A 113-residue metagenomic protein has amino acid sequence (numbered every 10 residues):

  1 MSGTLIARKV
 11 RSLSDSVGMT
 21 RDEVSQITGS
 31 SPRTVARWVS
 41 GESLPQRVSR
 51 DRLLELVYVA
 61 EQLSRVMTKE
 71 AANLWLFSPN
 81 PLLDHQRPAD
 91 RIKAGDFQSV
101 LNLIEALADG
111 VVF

Functional and structural regions predicted by a protein language model:
M1-F113: Non-transmembrane "mature" sequence context
